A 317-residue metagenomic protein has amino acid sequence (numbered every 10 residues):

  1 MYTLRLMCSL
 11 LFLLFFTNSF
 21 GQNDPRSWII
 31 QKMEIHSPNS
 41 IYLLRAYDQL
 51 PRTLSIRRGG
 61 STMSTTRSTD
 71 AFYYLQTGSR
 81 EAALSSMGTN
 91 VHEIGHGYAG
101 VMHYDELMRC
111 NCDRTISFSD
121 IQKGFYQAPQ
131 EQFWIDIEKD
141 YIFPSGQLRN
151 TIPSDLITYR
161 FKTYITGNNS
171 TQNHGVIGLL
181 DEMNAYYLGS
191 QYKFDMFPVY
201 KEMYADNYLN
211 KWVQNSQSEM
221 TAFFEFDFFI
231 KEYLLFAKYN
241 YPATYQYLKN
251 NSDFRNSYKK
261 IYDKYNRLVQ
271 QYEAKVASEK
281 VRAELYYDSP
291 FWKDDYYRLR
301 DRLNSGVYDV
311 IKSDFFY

Functional and structural regions predicted by a protein language model:
M1-C8: Bacterial N-terminal signal peptides that target proteins for export
F16-T17: N-terminal signal peptide c-region/cleavage motif recognized by signal peptidases
F20-Q22: Boundary of Sec targeting at the N-terminus
A71-N90, Q172-N173: Short pre-active-site segment immediately N-terminal to the catalytic Zn-binding motif
M87-Y104: Active-site recognition of the HExxH zinc-binding catalytic motif
V101-D155: Post-HEXXH active-site segment of zinc metalloproteases
I152-P198: Extracellular-facing segments of soluble proteins and assemblies that are Gly/Ser/Thr-biased and enriched in aromatics
Y187-Y317: Pan-zinc metallopeptidase signature
